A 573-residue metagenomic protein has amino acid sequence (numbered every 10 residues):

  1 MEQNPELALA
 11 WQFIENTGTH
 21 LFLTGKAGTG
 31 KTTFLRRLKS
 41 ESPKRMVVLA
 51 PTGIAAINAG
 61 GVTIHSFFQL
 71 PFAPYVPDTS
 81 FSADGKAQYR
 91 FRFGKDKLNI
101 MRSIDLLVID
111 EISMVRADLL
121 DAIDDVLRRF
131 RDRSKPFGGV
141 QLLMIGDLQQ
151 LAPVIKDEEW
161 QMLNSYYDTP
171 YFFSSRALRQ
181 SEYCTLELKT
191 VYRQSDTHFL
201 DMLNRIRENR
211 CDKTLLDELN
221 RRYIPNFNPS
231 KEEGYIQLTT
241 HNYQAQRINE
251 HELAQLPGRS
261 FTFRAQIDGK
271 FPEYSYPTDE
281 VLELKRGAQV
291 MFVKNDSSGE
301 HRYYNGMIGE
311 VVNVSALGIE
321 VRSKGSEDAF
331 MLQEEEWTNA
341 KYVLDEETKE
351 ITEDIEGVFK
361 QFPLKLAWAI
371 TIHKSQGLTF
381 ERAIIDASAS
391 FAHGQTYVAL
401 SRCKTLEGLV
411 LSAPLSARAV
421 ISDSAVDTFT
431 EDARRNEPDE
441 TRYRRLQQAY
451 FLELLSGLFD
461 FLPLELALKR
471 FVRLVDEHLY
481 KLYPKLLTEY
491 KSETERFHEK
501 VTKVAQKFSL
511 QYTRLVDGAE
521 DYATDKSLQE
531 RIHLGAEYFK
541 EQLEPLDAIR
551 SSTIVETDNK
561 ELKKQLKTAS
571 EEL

Functional and structural regions predicted by a protein language model:
M1-L573: Conserved ATP-binding/catalytic motifs of P-loop helicase motor domains
